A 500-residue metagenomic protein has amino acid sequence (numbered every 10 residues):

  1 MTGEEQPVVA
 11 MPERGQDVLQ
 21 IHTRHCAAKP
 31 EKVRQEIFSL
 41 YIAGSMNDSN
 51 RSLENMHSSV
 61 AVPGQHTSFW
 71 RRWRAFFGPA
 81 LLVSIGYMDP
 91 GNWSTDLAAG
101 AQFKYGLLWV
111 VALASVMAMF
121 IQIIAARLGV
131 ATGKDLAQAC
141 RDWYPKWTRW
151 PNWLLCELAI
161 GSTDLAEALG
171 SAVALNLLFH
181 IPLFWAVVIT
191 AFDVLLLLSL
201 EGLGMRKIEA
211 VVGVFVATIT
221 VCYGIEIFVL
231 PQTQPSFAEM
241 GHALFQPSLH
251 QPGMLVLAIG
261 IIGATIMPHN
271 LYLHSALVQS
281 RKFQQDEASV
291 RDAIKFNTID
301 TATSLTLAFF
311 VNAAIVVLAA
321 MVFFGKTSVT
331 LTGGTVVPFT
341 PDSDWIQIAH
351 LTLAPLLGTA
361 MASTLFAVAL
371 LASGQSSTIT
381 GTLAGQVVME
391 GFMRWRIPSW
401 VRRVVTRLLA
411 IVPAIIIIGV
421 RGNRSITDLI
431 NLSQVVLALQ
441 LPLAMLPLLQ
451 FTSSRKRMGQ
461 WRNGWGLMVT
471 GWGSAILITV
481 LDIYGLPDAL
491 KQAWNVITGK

Functional and structural regions predicted by a protein language model:
L40-N92, K146-W147, P151, L257 (+1 more regions): Membrane-interface "cap" regions at the ends of multi-pass membrane proteins
M56-A61, T95-G100, I123-T148, V173 (+4 more regions): Flexible loop linkers connecting adjacent transmembrane helices in multi-pass alpha-helical membrane transporters
V83, V110-W143, N152-L158, S162 (+1 more regions): Juxtamembrane transmembrane-helix boundary signature
A112-M117, I121, I266-N270, K295-F323 (+1 more regions): Selective recognition of specific alpha-helical transmembrane segments in multi-pass small-molecule
M119-A131, V278-A288, T306-I348: Extracellular/periplasmic helix-exit of transmembrane alpha-helices
W147-R149, F184-V187, T303, S363 (+3 more regions): Loop-to-transmembrane helix boundary motifs in multi-pass membrane proteins
W153-E157, L178-L200, A217-C222, P235 (+2 more regions): Transmembrane alpha-helical segments of multi-pass small-molecule transport proteins
V194, V216-S248, L255-A258, I262-A276 (+2 more regions): Hydrophobic alpha-helical segments and their helix-loop junctions in multi-pass secondary transporters
